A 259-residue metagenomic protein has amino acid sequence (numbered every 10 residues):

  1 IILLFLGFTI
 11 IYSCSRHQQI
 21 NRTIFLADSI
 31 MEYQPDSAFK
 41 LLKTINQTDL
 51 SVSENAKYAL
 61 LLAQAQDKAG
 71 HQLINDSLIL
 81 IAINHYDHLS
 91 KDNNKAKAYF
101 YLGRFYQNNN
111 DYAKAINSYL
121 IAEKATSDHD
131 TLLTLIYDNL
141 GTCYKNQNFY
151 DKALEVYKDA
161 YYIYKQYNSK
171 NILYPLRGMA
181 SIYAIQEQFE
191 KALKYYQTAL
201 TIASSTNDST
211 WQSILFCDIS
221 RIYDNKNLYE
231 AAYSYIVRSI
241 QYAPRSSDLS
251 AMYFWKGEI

Functional and structural regions predicted by a protein language model:
I2-T9: Bacterial N-terminal signal peptides
F8, C14-I259: A "functional boundary" signal
